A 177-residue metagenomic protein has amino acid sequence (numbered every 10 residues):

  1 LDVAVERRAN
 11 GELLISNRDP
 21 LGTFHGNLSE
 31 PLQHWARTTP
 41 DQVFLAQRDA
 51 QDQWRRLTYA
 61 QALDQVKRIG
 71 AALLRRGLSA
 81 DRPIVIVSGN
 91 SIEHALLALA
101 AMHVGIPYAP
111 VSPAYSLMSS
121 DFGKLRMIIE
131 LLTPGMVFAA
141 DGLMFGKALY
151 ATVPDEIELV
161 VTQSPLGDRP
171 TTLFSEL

Functional and structural regions predicted by a protein language model:
A4-R8, E12-S16, P31-L57: AMP-dependent adenylate-forming
P20, D41, L45-L99, S116-K124 (+1 more regions): Conserved AMP-binding/adenylate-forming core of the ANL superfamily
S88, A140, I157-P170: Short beta-strand elements of ligand-binding domains
M102: Anion (oxyanion) recognition and catalysis
G105: Structured binding elements
P110, A114-Y150, D168-T171: Conserved ATP-dependent adenylate/AMP-binding module captured primarily in the ANL superfamily
